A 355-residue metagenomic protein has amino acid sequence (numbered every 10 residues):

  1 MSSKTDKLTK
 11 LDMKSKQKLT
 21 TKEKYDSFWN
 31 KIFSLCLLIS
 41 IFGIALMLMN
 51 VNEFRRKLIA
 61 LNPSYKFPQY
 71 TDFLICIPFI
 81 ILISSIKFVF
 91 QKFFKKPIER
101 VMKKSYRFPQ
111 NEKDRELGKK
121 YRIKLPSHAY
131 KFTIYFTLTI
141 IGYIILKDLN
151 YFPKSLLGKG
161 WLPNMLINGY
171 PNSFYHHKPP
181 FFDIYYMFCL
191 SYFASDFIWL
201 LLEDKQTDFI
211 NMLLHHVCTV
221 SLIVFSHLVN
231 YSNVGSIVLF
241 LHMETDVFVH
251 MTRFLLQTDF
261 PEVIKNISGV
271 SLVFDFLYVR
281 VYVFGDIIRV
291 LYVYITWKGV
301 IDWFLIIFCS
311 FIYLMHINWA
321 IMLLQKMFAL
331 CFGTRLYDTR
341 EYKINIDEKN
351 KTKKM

Functional and structural regions predicted by a protein language model:
S2-N233, R253-Y313, N318-M355: Membrane-helix and juxtamembrane interface regions of eukaryotic multi-pass membrane proteins
I237: DNA-recognition helix of helix-turn-helix
L241-T252: Alpha-helical transmembrane segments and their membrane-interface exit regions
